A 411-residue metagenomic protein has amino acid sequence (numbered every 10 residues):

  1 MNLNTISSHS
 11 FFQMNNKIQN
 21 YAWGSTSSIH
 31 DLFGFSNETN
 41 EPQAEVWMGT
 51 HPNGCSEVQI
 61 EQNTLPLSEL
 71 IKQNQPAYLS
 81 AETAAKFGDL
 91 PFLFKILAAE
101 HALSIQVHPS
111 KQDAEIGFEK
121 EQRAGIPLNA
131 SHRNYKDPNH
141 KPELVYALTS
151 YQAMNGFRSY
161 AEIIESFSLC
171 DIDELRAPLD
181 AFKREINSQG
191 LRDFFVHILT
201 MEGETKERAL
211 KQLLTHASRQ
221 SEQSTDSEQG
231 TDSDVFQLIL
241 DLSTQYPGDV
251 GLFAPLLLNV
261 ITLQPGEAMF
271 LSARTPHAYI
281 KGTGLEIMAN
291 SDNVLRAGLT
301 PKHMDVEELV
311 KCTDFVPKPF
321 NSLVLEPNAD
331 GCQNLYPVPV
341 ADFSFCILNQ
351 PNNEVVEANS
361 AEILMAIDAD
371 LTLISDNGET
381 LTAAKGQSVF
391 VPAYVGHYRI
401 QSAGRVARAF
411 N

Functional and structural regions predicted by a protein language model:
M1-E222, P301-P319, F345: Transition-metal
M48-N53, I96-E100, V107, N139-S150 (+6 more regions): Short, conserved beta-strand element in jelly-roll/cupin
H101, D370-L371, S375-N411: Generic C-terminus detector
L103, L144-T149, G282-P301, F343 (+1 more regions): A short hydrophobic beta-strand segment most commonly corresponding to one strand of the jelly-roll/cupin
Q237-T262: Conserved AWS/pre-SET-to-SET junction and N-terminal core of the SET lysine methyltransferase domain, specifically
V260-F270, T275-I280, L285, D376-V395: Short acidic-glycine-tyrosine-enriched beta hairpin
T283-L335: C-terminal, non-catalytic macromolecule-binding modules
A329-G331, A341-A358: Conserved short histidine dyad/triad with adjacent acidic residue
